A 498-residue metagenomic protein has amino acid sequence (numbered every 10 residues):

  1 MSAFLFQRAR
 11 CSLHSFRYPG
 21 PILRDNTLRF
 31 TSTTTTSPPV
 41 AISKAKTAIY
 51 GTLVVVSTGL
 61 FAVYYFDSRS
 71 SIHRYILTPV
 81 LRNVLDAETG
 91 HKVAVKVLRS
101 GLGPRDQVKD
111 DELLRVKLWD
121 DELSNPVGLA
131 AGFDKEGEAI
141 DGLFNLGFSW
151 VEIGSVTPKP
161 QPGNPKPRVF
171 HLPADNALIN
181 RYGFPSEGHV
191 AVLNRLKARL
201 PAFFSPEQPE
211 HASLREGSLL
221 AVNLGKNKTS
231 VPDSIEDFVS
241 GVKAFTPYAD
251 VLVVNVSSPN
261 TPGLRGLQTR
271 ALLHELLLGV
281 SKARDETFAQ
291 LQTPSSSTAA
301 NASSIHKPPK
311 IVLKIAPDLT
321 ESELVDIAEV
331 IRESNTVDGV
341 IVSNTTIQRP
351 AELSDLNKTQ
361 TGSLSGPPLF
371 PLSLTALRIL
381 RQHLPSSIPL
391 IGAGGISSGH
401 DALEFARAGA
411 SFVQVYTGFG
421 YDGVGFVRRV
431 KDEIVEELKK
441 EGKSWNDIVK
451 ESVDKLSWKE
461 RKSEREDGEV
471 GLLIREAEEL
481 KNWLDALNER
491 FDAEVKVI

Functional and structural regions predicted by a protein language model:
S2-R24, T33-Q107, K166-F170, A174-A191 (+3 more regions): Alpha/beta catalytic cores of nucleotide-metabolism and tRNA/nucleoside-modifying enzymes
D86, L129, V151, V192 (+5 more regions): Conserved, mostly hydrophobic/aromatic
R99-L102, D106-D110, N260-L272, E323-S386: Glycine/Thr-rich beta-alpha phosphate-binding loop at enzyme active sites
K109, K159-R168, N260-K307, T320-S322 (+3 more regions): Active-site-adjacent beta->alpha loops and helix N-cap segments on the catalytic face of soluble alpha/beta enzymes
D120-G128, R215-V222, S230-V231, E286-A289 (+3 more regions): Short beta-strand/loop segments at the ligand-binding rim of alpha/beta enzyme cores
E136-N145, E236-V239, L319-S334, R381-S386 (+1 more regions): Catalytic cores of alpha/beta
V169, D175-V253, S258: Active-site beta->alpha loop and helix N-cap motifs at the rims of alpha/beta catalytic domains
K226-V239, R265-L272, I311-E333: Active-site glycine- and acidic-residue-rich loops that bind and position anionic ligands or nucleotide-like cofactors
